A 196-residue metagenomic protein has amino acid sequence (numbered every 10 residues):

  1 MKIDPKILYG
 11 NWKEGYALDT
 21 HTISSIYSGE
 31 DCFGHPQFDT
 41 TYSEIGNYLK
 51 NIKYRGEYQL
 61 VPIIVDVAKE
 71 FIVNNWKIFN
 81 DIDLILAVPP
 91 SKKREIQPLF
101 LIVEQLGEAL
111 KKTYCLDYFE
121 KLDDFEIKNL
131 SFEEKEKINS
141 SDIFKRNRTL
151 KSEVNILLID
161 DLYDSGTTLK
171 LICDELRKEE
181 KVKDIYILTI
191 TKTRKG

Functional and structural regions predicted by a protein language model:
M1-D81, K121-S152, T193-K195: Active-site-facing substrate-recognition patch
N80-P90: Short glycine-rich phosphate-binding loop at a beta-alpha junction
D83-L84, N155-L157: Structural motif
P89-L99: Glycine-rich phosphate-binding loops at beta-strand->alpha-helix junctions
Q105, L171, E175: Active-site signature of alpha/beta-hydrolase-fold catalytic machinery across serine- and Asp/Cys-nucleophile hydrolases
G107-K128: Histidine/lysine/aspartate-rich catalytic loop segments that bind and position anionic ligands
D117-L122, K181-G196: ATP-dependent adenylation/pyrophosphate-handling site
D160-I172: Acidic, divalent-metal-coordinating active-site segment for phosphoryl/phosphodiester hydrolysis, typified by short
